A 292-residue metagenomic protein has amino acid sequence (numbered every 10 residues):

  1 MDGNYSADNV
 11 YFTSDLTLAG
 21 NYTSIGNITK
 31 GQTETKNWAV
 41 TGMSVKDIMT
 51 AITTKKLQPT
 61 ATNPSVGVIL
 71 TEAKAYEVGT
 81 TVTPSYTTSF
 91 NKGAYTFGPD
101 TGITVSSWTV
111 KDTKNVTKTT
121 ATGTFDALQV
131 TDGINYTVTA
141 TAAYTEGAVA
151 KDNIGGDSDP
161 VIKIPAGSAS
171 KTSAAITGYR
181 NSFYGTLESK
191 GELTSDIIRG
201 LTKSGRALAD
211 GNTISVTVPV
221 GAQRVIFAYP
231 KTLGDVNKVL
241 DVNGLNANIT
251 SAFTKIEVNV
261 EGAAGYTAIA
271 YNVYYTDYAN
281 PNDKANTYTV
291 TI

Functional and structural regions predicted by a protein language model:
M1-L18, Y22-S24, I28, T33 (+3 more regions): Low-complexity, small-hydrophobic/phenylalanine-enriched stretches that adopt extended beta/coil conformations used
K46-G67: Proline/serine/threonine-rich low-complexity linkers at boundaries of modular beta-sandwich domains
T53-L57, S85-T101: Acidic, Ser/Thr
I69-P84: Short, solvent-exposed loop/linker segments at the N-terminal edge of repeated beta-sheet extracellular domains
T81, T131-T137, D283-T287: Extracellular Ig-like/FN3 beta-sandwich strand-entry sites
Y95-K118, T232-A252: Change to "...patches in solvent-exposed regions of secreted, membrane-anchored, or virion-exposed structural
T119-E146: Solvent-exposed segments in extracellular or luminal domains encompassing
I214-N243: Surface-exposed beta-strand/loop patches in extracellular or lumenal glycoproteins
